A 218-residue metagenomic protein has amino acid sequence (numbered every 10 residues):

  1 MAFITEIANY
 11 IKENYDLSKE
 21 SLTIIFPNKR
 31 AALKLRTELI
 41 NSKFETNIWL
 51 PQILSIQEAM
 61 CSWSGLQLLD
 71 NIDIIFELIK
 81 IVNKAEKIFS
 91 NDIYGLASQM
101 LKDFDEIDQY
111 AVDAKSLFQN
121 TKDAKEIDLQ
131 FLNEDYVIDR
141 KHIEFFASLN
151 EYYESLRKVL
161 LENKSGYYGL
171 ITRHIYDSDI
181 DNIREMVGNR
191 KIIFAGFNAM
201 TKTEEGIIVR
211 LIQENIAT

Functional and structural regions predicted by a protein language model:
M1-I11: N- or domain-start disorder-to-order transition segments that initiate the globular core
Y10, N14, S42, N182-I183 (+1 more regions): Hydrophobic helix-cap positions at the C-terminus of alpha-helices in RecA-like/P-loop ATPase nucleotide-binding cores
Y15-E20, G188-K191: Short, surface-exposed connector motifs at secondary-structure boundaries
S18-A31: Conserved RecA-like ASCE P-loop NTPase motor core of nucleic-acid helicases/translocases
I25-F26, I193-F194, A217-T218: Structural recognition of the conserved hydrophobic beta-strand(s) that form the central parallel beta-sheet of P-loop
K29-M186, K202: Basic/charged alpha-beta structural segments of nucleotide/phosphate-handling enzymes
G188-M200: Conserved P-loop NTPase "ATPase switch" module shared by AAA+ and STAND
R190, E204-T218: Conserved RecA-like helicase ATPase core segment that couples NTP binding/hydrolysis to strand translocation
